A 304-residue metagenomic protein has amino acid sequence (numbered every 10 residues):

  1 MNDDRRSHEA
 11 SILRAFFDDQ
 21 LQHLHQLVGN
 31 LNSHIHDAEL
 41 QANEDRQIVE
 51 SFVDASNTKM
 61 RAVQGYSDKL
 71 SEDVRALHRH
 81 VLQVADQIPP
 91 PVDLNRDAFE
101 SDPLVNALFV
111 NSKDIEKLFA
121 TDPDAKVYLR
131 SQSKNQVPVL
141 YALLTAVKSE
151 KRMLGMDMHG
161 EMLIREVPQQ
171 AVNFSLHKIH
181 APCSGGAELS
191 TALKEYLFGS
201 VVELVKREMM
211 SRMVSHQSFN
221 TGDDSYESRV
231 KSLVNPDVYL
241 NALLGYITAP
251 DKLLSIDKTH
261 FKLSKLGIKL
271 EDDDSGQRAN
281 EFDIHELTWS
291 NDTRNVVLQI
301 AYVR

Functional and structural regions predicted by a protein language model:
M1-N173, Q299-R304: Extended, charged helical scaffold/adaptor regions
F16, Q20-H23, L27-N30, H34-D37 (+7 more regions): Interface faces of extended alpha-helical assemblies that scaffold/oligomerize eukaryotic macromolecular complexes
K59, K69, K113, K117 (+11 more regions): Context-gated lysine
S71, N95, N111, S190 (+5 more regions): Serine/threonine-rich low-complexity intrinsically disordered regions
A85-P90, R96, E100, L104 (+1 more regions): Extended alpha-helical scaffolding modules
Q136-R229: Long amphipathic alpha-helical segments with strong coiled-coil/leucine-zipper propensity
Y239-R304: C-terminal modules of long, charged coiled-coil scaffolds in eukaryotic assembly complexes
